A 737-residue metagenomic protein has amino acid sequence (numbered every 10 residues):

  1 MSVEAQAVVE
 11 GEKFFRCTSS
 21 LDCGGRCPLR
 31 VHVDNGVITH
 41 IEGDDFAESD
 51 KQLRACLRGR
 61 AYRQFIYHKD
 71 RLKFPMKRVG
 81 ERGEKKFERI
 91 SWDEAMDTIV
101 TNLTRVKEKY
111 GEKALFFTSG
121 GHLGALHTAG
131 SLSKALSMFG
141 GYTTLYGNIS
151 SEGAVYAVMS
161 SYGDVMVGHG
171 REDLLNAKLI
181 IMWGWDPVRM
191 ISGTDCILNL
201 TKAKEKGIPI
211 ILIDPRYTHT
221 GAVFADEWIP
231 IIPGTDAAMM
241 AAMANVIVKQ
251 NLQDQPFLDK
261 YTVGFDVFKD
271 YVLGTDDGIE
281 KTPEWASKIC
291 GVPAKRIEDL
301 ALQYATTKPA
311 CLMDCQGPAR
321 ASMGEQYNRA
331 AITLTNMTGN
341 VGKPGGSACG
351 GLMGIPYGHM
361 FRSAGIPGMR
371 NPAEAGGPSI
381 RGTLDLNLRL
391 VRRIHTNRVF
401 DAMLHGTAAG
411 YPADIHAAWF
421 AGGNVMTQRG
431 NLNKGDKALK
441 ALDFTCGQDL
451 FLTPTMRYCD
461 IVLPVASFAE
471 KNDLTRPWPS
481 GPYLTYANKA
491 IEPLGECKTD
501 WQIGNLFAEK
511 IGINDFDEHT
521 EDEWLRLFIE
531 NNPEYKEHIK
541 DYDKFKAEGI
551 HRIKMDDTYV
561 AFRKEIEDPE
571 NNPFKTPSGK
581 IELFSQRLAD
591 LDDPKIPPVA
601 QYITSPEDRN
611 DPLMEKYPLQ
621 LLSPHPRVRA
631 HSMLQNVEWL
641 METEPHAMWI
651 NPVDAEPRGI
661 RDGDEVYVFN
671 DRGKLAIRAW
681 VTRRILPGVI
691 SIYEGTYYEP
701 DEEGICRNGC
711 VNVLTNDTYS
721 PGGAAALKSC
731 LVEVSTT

Functional and structural regions predicted by a protein language model:
M1-L252, F268, P293, R389 (+2 more regions): N-terminal export/assembly segments and adjacent metallocofactor-ligating motifs of anaerobic energy-metabolism
F74, R78-E94, Q250-A294, G376-R381 (+6 more regions): N-terminal leader/propeptide and maturation segments of large enzyme subunits in energy/redox metabolism and hydrolases
M96-L115, G170-L179, D277-G278, E298-C311 (+1 more regions): Glycine-rich phosphate/diphosphate-binding loops that line cofactor/substrate pockets in enzymes
G130-L200, K206-I208, L212-I213, A237-A241 (+5 more regions): Extended redox/cofactor-interaction regions of prokaryotic respiratory oxidoreductases
R171, A469-P493, I503, A508: Glycine/threonine-rich phosphate-binding loop and adjacent beta-strand/alpha-helix elements that clamp
W183-W185, F224-A225, F265, I279-W285 (+2 more regions): Flexible glycine/proline-enriched surface loops and loop-helix/loop-strand junctions
M243, V263-R398: Active-site phosphate/pyrophosphate-binding segments
D500-E548, S632-L634, E638-M648, V653-T737: Long, contiguous, secondary-structure-rich segments that constitute the structural scaffold of globular domains
